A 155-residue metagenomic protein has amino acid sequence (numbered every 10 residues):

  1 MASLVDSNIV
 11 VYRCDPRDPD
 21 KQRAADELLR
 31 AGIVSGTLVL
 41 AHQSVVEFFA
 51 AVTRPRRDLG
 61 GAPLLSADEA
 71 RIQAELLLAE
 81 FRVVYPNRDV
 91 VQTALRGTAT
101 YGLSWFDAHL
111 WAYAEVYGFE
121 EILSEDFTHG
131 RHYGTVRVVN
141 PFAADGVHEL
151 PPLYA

Functional and structural regions predicted by a protein language model:
M1-L40, P55-E69, D145-L150, A155: Short, well-structured N-terminal submotif of metal-dependent ribonuclease cores
D6-N8, E47, D107, D126: Acidic active-site catalytic centers that drive phospho-/nucleotidyl reactions and related ester hydrolyses
V39-Q43, L123-S124: Short beta-strand segments at enzyme active-site cores
V52-N87: Helix-adjacent hinge/juxtasegments
A79-L123: Active-site neighborhoods of divalent-metal-dependent phosphate/nucleic-acid chemistry enzymes
W111-A155: Acidic, PIN/NYN-like endoribonuclease modules and their adjacent C-terminal/linker elements
